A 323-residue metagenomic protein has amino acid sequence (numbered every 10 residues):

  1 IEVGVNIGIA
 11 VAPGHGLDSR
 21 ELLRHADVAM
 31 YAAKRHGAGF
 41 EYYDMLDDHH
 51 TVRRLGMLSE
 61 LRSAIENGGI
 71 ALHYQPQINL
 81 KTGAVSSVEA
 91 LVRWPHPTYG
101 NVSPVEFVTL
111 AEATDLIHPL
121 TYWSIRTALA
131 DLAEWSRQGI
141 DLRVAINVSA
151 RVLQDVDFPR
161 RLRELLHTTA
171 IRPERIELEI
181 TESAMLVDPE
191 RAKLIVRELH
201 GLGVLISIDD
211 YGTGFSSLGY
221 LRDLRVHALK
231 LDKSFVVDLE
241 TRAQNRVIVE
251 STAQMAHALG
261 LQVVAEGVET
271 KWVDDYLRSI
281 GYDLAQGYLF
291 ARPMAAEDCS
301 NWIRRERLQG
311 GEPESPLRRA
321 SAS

Functional and structural regions predicted by a protein language model:
I1, Q75-Q77, E269: A short beta-strand signature of PAS-family and PAS-like sensory folds
E2-G8, G37-G39, G69-A71, D141-A145 (+3 more regions): Residues at or immediately flanking beta-strands
N6-G56, E60, E106, L110 (+5 more regions): Cyclic nucleotide signaling catalytic output domains
M45-H49, R53-I171, S183-A184, R197-E198 (+4 more regions): Bacterial c-di-GMP phosphodiesterase EAL domain
T121, A192, Q244-V249: Short, conserved glycine- and acidic-residue-centered signature motifs in active-site or ligand-binding loops
V144, A150, R163-L239, S251-P293: The catalytic core of metal-dependent phosphodiesterases that act on cyclic dinucleotides
C299-S323: Intrinsically disordered or compositionally simple regulatory linkers and C-terminal tails in signal-transduction
